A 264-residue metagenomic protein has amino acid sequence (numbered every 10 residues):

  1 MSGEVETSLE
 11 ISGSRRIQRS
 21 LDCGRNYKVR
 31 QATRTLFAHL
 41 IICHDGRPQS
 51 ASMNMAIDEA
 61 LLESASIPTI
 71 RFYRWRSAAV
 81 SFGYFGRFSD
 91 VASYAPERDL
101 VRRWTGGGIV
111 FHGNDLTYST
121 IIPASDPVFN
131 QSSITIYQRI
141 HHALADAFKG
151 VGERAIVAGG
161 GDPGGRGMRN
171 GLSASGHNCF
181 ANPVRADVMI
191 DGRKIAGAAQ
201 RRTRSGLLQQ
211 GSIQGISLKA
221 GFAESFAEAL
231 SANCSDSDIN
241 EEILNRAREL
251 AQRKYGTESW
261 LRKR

Functional and structural regions predicted by a protein language model:
M1, E6-N26, R30, T35 (+2 more regions): A cross-taxon signal for low-complexity, glycine/charged-rich
A32-A95, D99-R103, I109, S231-R264: Active-site loop/lid in soluble adenylation, ligation, and acyl-transfer enzymes
D90-A92, V128-Q131, L218-E224: Short, conserved charged micro-motifs
G107-T120: Short coil-to-beta-strand
T117-S173: Contiguous, small/hydrophobic- and glycine-enriched helical/loop subdomains that border and often "cap" functional
K149, E153-A220: A contiguous pocket-lining binding segment that forms or flanks enzyme active sites
M189, K194, Q200-R264: C-terminal accessory segment of soluble enzyme catalytic cores
